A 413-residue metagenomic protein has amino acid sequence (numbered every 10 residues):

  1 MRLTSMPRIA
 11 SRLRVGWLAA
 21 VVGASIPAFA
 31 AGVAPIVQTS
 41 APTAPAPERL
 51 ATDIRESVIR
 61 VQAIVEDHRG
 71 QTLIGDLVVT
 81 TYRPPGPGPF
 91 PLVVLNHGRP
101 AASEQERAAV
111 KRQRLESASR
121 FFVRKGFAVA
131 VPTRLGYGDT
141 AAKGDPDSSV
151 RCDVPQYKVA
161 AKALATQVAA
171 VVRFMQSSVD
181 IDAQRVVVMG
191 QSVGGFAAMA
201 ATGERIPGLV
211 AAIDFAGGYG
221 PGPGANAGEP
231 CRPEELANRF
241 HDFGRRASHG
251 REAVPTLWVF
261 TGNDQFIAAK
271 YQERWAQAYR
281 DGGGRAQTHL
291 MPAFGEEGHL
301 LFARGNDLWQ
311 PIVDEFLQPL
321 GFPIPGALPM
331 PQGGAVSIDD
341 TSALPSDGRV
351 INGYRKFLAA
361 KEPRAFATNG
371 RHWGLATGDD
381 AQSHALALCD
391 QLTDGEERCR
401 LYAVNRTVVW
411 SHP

Functional and structural regions predicted by a protein language model:
P35-G88: N-terminal cap/lid segment of alpha/beta-hydrolase-fold proteins
G88-F90, G98-A141, Q265-A268: Short substrate-entry loop that stabilizes the transition state in hydrolases
N96-G98, F260: The conserved beta1-alpha1 loop
K143, D147-V179: Alpha/beta-hydrolase active-site loop
T166-D242: Primarily recognizes the serine-hydrolase "nucleophile elbow" in alpha/beta-hydrolase and SGNH/GDSL folds
A211, G217-G282, Q287: The feature captures the conserved acid-bearing segment of alpha/beta-hydrolase catalytic domains
R280-G334: C-terminal catalytic histidine-bearing segment of alpha/beta-hydrolase fold enzymes
I324-P413: Helix-coil modules at protein/domain termini and other flexible surface or pore-lining loops, especially C-terminal
